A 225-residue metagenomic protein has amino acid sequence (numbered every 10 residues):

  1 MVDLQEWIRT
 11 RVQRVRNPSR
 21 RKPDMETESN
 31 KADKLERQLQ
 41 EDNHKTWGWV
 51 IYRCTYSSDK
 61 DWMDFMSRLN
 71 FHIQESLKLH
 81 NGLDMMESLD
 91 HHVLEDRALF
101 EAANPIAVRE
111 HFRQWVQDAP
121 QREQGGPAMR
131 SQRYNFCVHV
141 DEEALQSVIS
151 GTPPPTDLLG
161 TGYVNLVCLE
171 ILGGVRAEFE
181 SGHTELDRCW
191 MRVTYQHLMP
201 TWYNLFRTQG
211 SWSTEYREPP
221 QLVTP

Functional and structural regions predicted by a protein language model:
M1-R188: Extended, charge-biased low-complexity segments that typically form long amphipathic alpha-helices/coiled-coils
E170-P225: Acidic, proline/glycine-rich low-complexity IDRs
